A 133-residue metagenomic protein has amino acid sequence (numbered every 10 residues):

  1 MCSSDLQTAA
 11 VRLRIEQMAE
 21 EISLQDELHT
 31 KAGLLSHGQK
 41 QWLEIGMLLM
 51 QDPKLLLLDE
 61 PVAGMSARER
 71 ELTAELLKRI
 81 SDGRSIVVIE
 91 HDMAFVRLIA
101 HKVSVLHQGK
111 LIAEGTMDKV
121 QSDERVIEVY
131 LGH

Functional and structural regions predicted by a protein language model:
M1-S3: Short, small-residue-biased leader/transition segments that mark boundaries at the very start of proteins
M18-Q39: Conserved ABC nucleotide-binding domain
L56-E60: Catalytic Walker B motif of ABC-type/P-loop ATPase nucleotide-binding domains
R70-D82: Helical segment within the ABC ATPase nucleotide-binding domain
V96-L98: A short, surface-exposed alpha-helical micro-motif characterized by mixed small hydrophobic and charged/polar residues
E114-G115: ABC ATPase "signature
